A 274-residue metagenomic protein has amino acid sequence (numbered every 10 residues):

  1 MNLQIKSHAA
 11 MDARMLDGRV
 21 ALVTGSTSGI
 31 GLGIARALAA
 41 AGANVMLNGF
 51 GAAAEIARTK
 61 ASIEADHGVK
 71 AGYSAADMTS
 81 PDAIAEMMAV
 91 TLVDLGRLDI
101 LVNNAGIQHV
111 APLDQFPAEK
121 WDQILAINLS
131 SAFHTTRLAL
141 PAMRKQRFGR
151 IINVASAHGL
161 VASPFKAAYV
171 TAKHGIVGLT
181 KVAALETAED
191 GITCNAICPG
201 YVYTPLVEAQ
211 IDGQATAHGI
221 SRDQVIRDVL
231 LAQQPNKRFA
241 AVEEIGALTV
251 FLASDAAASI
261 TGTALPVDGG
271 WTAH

Functional and structural regions predicted by a protein language model:
V20, T27-G29: Conserved glycine-rich cofactor-binding loop
A43-R58: Conserved glycine-rich Rossmann-like NAD(P)H-binding loop of the short-chain dehydrogenase/reductase
P112-L113, K120-L125, L230: Substrate-binding pocket helix/loop in short-chain dehydrogenase/reductase
F133-H134, L140, R144, F148 (+2 more regions): C-terminal substrate-recognition "lid" of short-chain dehydrogenase/reductases
T136, A172, T180: Active-site helix of classical SDR
S156: Residue(s) in the substrate-gating loop at a strand-loop-helix junction that position the organic substrate next
A188, T193, I260-G262: Short, small/polar-rich loop/turn modules that mediate ligand/substrate recognition or access, typified
